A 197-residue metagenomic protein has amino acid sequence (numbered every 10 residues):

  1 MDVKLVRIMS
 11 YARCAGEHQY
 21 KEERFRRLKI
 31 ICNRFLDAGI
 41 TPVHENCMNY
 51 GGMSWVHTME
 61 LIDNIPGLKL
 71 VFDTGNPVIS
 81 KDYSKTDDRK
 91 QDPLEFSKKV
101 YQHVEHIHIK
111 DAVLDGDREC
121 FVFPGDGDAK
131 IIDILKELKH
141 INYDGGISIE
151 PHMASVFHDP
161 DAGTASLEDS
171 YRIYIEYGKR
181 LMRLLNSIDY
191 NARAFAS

Functional and structural regions predicted by a protein language model:
M1-L5, E23-L36, V100: An active-site-proximal structural segment forming one wall of the substrate-binding cleft that immediately precedes
M1-Q19, V43-M48, G52: Active-site groove signature of glycoside hydrolases
D2-K4, G52-S197: Histidine-acidic metal/acid-base catalytic patches
M9-A12, G39, A112-D115: A short alpha-helix capping/helix-coil boundary motif
A15-K21, D82, T86: Glycine-rich tight-turn/loop motif centered on a GG-T
Q19-E22, R26, Q91, R172: Residues at secondary-structure transition points
R26-A38, N64-I65, I131-I134: Alpha-helix-loop-beta-strand connector modules within alpha/beta enzyme cores
L36, P42-H44, K81-D87: Conserved N-terminal glycine/acidic-rich loop preference
